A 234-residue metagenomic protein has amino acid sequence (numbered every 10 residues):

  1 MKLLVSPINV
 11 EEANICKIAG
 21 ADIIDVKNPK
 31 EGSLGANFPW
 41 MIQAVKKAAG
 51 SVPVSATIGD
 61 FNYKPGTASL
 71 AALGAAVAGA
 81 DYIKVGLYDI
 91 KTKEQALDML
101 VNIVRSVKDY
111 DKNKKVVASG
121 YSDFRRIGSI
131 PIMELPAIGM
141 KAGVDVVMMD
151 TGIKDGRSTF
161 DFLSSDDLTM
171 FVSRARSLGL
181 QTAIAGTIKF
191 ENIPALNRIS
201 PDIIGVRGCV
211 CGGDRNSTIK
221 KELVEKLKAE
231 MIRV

Functional and structural regions predicted by a protein language model:
L3-E11, S55-G66, G120-D123, A183-E191: Glycine-rich beta-to-alpha transition loops that act as phosphate-gripper elements at the mouths of alpha/beta enzyme
V10, G32-A48: Glycine-rich, positively charged N-terminal anion/phosphate-binding segment
E11-E12, M41, K64-T67, A71 (+2 more regions): Short acidic active-site motifs
C16, V147, L196: Conserved, mostly hydrophobic/aromatic
I23-G35, V77-T92, V146-G156, I199-L223: Glycine-rich phosphate-binding active-site loops on the catalytic face of alpha/beta enzymes
M41-V45, K91-R105, V206-V234: C-terminal helical cap(s) of enzyme catalytic domains, especially alpha/beta-barrels
S51-L70, A76-T159, R174, L178: Conserved anion-binding
R125-R126, S158-L163, F190-R198: Active-site-adjacent loop and "lid" segments of alpha/beta metabolic enzymes
